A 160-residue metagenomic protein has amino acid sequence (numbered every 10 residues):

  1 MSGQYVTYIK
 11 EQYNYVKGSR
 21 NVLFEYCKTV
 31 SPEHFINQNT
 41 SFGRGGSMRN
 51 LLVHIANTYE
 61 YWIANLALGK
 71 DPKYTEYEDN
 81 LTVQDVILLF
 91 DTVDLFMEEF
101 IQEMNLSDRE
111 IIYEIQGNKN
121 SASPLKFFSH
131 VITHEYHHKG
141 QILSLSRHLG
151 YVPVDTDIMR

Functional and structural regions predicted by a protein language model:
M1-T7: Basic/polar N-terminal segments that are highly enriched at the extreme N-terminus, encompassing both cleavable
V6, Y13-E25, P32-E76, Q116-R160: Short, contiguous alpha-helical
V22, Y26, T92, F96-F100 (+1 more regions): Solvent-exposed, charged/polar functional surfaces in cytosolic regulatory/catalytic domains
A64, L68-M104: Helix-adjacent hinge/juxtasegments
Q102-G117: Acidic catalytic patch
